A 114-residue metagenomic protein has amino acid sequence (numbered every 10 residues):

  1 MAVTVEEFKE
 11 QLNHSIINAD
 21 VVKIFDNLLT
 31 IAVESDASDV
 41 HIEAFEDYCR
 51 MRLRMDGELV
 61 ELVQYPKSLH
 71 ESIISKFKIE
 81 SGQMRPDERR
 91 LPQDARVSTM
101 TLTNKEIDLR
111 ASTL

Functional and structural regions predicted by a protein language model:
A2-L114: N-terminal "pre-motor" subdomain/linker immediately upstream of P-loop NTPase catalytic cores
